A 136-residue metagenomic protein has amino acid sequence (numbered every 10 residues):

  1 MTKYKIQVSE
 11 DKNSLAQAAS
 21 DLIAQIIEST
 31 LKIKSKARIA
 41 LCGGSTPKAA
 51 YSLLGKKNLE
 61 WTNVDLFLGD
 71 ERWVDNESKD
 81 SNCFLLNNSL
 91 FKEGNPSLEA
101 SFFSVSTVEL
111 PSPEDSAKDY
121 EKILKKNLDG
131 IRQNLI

Functional and structural regions predicted by a protein language model:
M1-I39: N-terminal glycine-/serine-/threonine-rich phosphate-binding loop
T2-K3, T62-L135: Ligand-binding beta-strand-loop-alpha-helix segment within the catalytic cores of soluble metabolic enzymes
I26-T30, L54-K57, E93, N127: Hydrophobic helix-cap positions at the C-terminus of alpha-helices in RecA-like/P-loop ATPase nucleotide-binding cores
L31-K34, N58-N63: Phosphate-handling active-site elements
I39-A40, L135-I136: Conserved beta-strand elements of the Class I
L41-T46: Glycine-rich beta-strand-to-loop/alpha-helix junction loops that act as flexible
K48-E60: Glycine-rich loop at the start of a catalytic domain that most often binds anionic cofactors/ligands
